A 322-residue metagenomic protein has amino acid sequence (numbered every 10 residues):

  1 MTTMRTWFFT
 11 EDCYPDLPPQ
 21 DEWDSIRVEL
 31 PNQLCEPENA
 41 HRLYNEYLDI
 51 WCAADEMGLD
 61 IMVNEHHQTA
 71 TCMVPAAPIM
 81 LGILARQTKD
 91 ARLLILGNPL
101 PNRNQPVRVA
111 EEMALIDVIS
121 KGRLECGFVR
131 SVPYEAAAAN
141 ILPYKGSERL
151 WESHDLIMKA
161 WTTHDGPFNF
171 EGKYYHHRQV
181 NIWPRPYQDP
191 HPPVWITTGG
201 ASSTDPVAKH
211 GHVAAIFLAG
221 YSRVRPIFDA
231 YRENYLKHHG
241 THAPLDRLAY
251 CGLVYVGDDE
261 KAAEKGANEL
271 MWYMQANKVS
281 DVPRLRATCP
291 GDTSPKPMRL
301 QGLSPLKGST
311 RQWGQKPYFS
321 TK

Functional and structural regions predicted by a protein language model:
M1-A91, P192: N-terminal beta1-alpha1-beta2 module of alpha/beta enzyme domains
T2, F8-C35, S147-W183, R223-K322: An alpha-helical appendage that flanks or caps ligand/catalytic pockets
T6-T10, I61-N64, L93-G97, L124-F128 (+3 more regions): Hydrophobic faces of well-ordered beta-strands that scaffold small-molecule active sites in alpha/beta enzyme cores
H41-Y44, P101-L115, T321: Glycine-rich anion/phosphate-binding loops
Y47-W51, P78-G82, A110-A114, W151-M158 (+2 more regions): Generic structural signal for well-ordered alpha-helices, preferentially at hydrophobic/aromatic core positions
A54, E65, L84, I116 (+5 more regions): Conserved, mostly hydrophobic/aromatic
Q87-D90, S120, P206-A215, E269: Glycine-enriched alpha-helix->loop->beta-strand junction motifs that scaffold or abut catalytic
T197-R223, I227-F228: A conserved active-site cap/scaffold subdomain adjacent to cofactor or substrate pockets
